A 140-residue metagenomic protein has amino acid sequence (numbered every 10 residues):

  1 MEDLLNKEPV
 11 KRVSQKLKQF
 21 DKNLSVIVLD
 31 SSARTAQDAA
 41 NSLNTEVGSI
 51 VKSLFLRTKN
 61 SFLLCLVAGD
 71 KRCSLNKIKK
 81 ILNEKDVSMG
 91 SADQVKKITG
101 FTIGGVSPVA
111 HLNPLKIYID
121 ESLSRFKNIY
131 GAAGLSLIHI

Functional and structural regions predicted by a protein language model:
E2, V28, V67: Glycine- and other small-residue-rich loops at beta-strand/loop junctions that grip anionic moieties
L4-E8, R12, R34, D70-C73 (+2 more regions): Conserved active-site and cofactor/substrate-binding residues in soluble primary-metabolism enzymes
L5, K11-G48, S53, R57: N-terminal structural module
D30, G69, A133: Conserved residues at beta->alpha junctions
Q37-A40, K59-S61, I98-G104: Short secondary-structure transition/capping segments
V47-D86: A short mixed-secondary-structure module that forms the rim of ligand-binding clefts
L75-K77, I81-G134: Long, charge-patterned amphipathic alpha-helical coiled-coil/hairpin "stalk" segments used as oligomerization
I138-I140: Conserved small/polar residues in nucleotide/adenosyl-binding loops
